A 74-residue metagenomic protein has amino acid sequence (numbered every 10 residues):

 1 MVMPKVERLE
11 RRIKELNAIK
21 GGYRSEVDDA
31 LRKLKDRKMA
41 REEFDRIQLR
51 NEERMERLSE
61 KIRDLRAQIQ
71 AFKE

Functional and structural regions predicted by a protein language model:
M1-A18: Short, charge/polar-rich alpha-helical segments
M1-M3, Q70-E74: Short acidic DE-rich linear segments
E7, R11, A40, E53-E56 (+1 more regions): Short, intrinsically disordered low-complexity segments
R11-K14, R32, A67: Polar/charged alpha-helical tracts
L16, R37-K38, L65: Short linear sequence motifs
K20-R24, R50-F72: Amphipathic alpha-helical coiled-coil segments
G21-Q48: Short E/K-rich amphipathic alpha-helical oligomerization segments
